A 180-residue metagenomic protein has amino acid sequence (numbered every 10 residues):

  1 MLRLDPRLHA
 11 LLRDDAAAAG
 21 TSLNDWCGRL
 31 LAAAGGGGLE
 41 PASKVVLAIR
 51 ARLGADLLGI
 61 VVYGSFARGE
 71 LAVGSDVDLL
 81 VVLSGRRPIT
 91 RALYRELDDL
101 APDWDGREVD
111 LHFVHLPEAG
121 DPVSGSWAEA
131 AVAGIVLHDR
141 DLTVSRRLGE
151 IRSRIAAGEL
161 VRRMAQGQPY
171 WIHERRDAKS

Functional and structural regions predicted by a protein language model:
P6-L58, A67-G74, S84-S180: Catalytic core of pol beta-like nucleotidyltransferases
L79-V81: Short beta-strand->loop micro-motif that forms the acidic, two-metal-ion catalytic signature in nucleotide-processing
